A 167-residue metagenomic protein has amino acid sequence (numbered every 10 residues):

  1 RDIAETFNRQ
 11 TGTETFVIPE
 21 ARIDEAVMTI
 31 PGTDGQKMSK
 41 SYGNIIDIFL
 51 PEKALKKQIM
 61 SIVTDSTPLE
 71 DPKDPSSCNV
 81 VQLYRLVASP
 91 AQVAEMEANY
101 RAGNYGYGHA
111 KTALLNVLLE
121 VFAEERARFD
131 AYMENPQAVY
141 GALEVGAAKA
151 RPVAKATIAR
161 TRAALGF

Functional and structural regions predicted by a protein language model:
R1-F167: Conserved nucleotide- and phosphate/pyrophosphate-binding catalytic cores in adenylate/nucleotidyl-handling enzymes
